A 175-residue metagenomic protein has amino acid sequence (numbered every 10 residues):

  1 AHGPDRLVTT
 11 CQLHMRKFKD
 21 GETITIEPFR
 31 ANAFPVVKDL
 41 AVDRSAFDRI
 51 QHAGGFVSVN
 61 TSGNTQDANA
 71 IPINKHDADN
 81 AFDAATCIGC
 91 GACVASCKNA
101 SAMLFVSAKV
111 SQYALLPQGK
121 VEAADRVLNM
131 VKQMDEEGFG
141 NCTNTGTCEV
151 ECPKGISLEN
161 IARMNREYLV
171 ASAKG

Functional and structural regions predicted by a protein language model:
A1-R30: Hydrophobic/aromatic-rich structural module bridging two neighboring secondary-structure elements via a short loop
I24-R30, V36-G175: Ferredoxin-type iron-sulfur electron-transfer modules in oxidoreductases and energy-metabolism complexes
